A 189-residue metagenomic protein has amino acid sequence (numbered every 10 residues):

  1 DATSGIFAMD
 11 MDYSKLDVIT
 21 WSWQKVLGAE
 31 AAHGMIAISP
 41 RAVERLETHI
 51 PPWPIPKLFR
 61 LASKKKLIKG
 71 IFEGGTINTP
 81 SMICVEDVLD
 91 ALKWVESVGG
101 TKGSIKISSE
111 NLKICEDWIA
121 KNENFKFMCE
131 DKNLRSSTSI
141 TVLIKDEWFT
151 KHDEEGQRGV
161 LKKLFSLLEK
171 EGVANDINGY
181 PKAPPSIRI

Functional and structural regions predicted by a protein language model:
D1-A2, I19-S22, N175-I177: General beta-strand structural signal in soluble alpha/beta enzymes
D1-Y13: Catalytic PLP-binding core of fold-type I/II PLP enzymes
D12-Q24, G34: Conserved active-site segment immediately N-terminal to the catalytic lysine that forms the internal aldimine
S14-K15, A29-A31, R135, P184: Short, solvent-exposed loop/turn segments at the edges of secondary structure
T20-W23, F72-G75, E123-F127: Glycine-rich, charged/polar anion/phosphate-binding loops that engage phosphate groups from diverse ligands
Q24-E116: Active-site C-terminal subdomain of aminotransferase-like
A120, N124-R188: Conserved C-terminal alpha-helix-loop-beta "cap" of PLP-dependent enzymes that closes/shapes the active-site mouth
